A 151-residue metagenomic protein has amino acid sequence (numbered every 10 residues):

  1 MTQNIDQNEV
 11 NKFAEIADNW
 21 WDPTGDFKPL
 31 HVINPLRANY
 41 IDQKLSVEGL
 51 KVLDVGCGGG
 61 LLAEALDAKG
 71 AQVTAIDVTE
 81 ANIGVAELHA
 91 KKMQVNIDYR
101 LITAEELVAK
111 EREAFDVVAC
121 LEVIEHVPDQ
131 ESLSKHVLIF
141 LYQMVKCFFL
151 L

Functional and structural regions predicted by a protein language model:
M1-W21: N-terminal, positively charged/glycine-rich alpha-helical extensions of SAM-dependent methyltransferases
I5, I33, R37, D129: Soluble or luminal CAZymes and related metallo-dependent hydrolases
D6, F27, H31, I76: Flexible, glycine- and charge-enriched loops at secondary-structure boundaries
Q7-N11, K28, N39, A81: Generic alpha-helical secondary structure signal
W20-P23, E48: A short secondary-structure junction motif
D22-I41: Conserved SAM-binding loop and adjacent beta-strand
A38-L45, L50-L151: Conserved SAM-binding loop
